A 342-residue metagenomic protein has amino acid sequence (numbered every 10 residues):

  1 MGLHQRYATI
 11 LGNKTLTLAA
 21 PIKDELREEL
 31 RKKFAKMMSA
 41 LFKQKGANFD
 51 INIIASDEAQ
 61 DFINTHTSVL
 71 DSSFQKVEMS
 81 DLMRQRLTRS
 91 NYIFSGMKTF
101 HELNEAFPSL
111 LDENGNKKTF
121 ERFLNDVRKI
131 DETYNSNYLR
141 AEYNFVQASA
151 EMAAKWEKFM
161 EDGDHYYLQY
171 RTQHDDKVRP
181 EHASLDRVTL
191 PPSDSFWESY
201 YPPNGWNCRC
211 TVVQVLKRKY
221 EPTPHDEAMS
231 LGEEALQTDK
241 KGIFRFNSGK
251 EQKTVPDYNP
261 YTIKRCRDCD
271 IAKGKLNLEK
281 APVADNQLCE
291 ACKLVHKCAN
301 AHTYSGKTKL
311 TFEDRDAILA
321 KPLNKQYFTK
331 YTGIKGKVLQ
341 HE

Functional and structural regions predicted by a protein language model:
M1-D131, L216-E342: N-terminal leader/targeting and assembly helices and adjacent pre-domain segments
T67-V69, R128-T133, Y166-D176: A broad, low-specificity signal for short, low-complexity segments enriched in glycine/proline and polar/charged
D112, F120-F123, R128-D164: Internal glycine-rich, Lys/Arg-flanked active-site/core loops of soluble domains
V146-R218: Conserved short secondary-structure elements within globular domains
